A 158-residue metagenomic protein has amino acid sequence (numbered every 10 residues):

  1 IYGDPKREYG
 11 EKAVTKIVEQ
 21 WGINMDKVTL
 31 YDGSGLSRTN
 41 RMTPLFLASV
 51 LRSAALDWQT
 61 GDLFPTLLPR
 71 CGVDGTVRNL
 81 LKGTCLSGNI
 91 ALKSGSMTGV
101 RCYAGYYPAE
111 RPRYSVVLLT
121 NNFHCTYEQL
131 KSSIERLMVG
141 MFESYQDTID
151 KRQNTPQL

Functional and structural regions predicted by a protein language model:
I1-W58, D62: A small/polar active-site loop signature that marks catalytic segments
Y2, S37, S94-G95, F123-E128: Short, contiguous acidic/charged loop-to-helix segments that flank catalytic cores in large enzymes
D26, R38-T60, C102-A104, P108-N121 (+1 more regions): Active-site-proximal alpha-helical segments within enzyme catalytic domains
Y31-G33, L67-G72, S94, L118-N121: Active-site-proximal beta-strand/loop segments in catalytic clefts of secreted hydrolases
G61-G75, R136: Active/binding-pocket-proximal capping segment
N79-E110: Short, Gly/Ser/Thr-enriched beta-strand-loop segments that form substrate-interacting elements of hydrolase/peptidase
S133-L158: Short, gly/Ser/Thr-rich active-site loops of penicillin-recognizing serine hydrolases
